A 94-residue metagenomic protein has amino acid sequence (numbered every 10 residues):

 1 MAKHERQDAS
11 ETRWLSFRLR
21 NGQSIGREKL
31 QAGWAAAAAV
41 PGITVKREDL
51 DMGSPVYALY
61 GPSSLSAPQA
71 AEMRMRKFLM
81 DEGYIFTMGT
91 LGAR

Functional and structural regions predicted by a protein language model:
M1, A93-R94: Short, solvent-exposed mixed-charge patches
M1-R6, I43-R47: Short beta-strand/turn micro-motifs at beta-sheet edges
K3-G22: Short glycine-/aliphatic-rich beta-strand segments at the starts of folded cytosolic domains
R18-E28, S63-S66: Short, surface-exposed ligand-recognition loops at beta-strand->loop->(often short) alpha-helix junctions that present
R18-R20, E48, Y60, G89: A structural detector for beta-sheet-dominated domains
G22-I43, M75: Short amphipathic alpha-helix segments
P41-R74, M80: Short, intrinsically disordered low-complexity segments
V45-R47, E82-L91: Surface-exposed patches in mature extracellular/periplasmic domains of secreted proteins
